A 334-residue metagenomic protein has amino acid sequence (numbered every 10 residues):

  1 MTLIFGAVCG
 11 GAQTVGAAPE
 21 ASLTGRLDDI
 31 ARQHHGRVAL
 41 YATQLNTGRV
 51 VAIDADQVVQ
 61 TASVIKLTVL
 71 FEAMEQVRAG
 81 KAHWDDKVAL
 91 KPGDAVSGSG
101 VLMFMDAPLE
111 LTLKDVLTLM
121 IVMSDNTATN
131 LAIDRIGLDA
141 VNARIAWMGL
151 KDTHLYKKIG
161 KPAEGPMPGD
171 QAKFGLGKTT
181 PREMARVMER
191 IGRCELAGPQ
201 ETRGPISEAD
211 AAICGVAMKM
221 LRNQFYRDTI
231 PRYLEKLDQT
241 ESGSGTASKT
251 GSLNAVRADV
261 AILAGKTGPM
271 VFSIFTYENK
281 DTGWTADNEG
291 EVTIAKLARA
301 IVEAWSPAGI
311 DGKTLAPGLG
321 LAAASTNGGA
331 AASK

Functional and structural regions predicted by a protein language model:
M1-G11: Bacterial N-terminal signal peptides
Q13-Q57, A300, A304: Beta-lactamase-like hydrolase cores
V15, P19-D28, R135, V187-L234 (+1 more regions): Structured C-terminal helix/loop/strand segments within mature extracytoplasmic catalytic/sensor domains
R37, N130-P205: Mid-domain, small-residue-enriched loop/turn segments at the edges of structured enzyme/sensor domains
A39-Q44, V51-A52, T68, A89 (+2 more regions): Soluble periplasmic/extracytoplasmic beta-strand elements of cell-envelope proteins
G48, Q60-V88, F272: Active-site SXXK
A79-M105, M148: Short, glycine/proline-biased beta-turn/loop segments that scaffold the active-site neighborhood
G93-N130, L138, K173, G177: Conserved catalytic neighborhood of penicillin-recognizing serine enzymes
